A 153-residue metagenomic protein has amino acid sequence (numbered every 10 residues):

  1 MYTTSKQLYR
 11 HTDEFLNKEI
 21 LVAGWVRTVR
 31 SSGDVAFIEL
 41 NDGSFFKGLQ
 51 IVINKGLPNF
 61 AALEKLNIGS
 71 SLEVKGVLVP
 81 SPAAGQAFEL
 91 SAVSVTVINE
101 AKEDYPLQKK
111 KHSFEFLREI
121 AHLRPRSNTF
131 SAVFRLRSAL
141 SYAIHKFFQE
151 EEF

Functional and structural regions predicted by a protein language model:
M1-F153: Class II aminoacyl-tRNA synthetase catalytic cores and aaRS-like
